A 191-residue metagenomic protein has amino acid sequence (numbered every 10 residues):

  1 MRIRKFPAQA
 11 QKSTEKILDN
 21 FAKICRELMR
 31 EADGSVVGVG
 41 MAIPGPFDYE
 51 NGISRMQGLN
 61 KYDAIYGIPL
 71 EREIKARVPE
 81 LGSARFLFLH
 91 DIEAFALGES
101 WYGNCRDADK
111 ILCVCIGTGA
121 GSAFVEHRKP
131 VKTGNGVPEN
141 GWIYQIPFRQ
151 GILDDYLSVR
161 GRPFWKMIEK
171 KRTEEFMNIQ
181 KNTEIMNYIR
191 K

Functional and structural regions predicted by a protein language model:
M1-K5, Q9-K16, I65-Y66, E73-K75 (+2 more regions): Glycine/GP-enriched mid-protein hinge/lid loop-to-helix segment characteristic of carbohydrate kinases
A10-A22, R26, G34-V37, P46-K110: Glycine-rich phosphate-binding loop and adjoining helix at the ATP-binding site of ATP-dependent phosphoryl-transfer
E27-L28, K191: Phosphate/ATP-binding catalytic cores across multiple sugar-kinase/actin-like superfamilies, primarily ASKHA
R30-S35, E174: Surface-exposed helix-capping loop/turn segments at secondary-structure junctions
V39-G45, I116-T118, K191: Glycine-rich beta-strand-to-loop/alpha-helix junction loops that act as flexible
A42-P46, Q57, I146-R149: Generic beta-structure capping elements
